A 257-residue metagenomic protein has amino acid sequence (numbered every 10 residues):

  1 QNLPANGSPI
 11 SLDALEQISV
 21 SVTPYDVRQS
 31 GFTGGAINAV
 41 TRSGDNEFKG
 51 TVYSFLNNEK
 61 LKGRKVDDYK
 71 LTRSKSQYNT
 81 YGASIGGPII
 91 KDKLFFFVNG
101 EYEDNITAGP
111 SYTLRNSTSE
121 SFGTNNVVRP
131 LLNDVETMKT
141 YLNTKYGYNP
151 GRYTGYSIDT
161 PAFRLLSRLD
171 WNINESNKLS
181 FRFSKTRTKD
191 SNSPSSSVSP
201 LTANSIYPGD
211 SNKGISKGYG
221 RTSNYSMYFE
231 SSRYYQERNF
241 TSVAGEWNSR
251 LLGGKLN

Functional and structural regions predicted by a protein language model:
Q1-A36, R42-S226, Y235-N239, L251-L252: Acidic, glycine-rich flexible loop segments
V243-A244: Hydrophobic regular secondary-structure detector
S249-N257: Short, intrinsically disordered, charge-balanced linker/junction segments flanking boundaries in proteins
